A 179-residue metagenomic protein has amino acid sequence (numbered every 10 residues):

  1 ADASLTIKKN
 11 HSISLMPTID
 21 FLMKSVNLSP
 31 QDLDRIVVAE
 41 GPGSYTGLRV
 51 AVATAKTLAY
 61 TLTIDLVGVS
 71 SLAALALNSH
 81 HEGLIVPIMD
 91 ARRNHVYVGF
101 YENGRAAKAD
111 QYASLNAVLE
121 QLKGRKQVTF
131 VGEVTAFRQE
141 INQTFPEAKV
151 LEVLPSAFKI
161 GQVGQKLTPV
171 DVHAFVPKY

Functional and structural regions predicted by a protein language model:
A1-E40, Y112: N-terminal beta-alpha supersecondary unit
T6-P17, Y45-R49, A53, S70 (+1 more regions): Residues at secondary-structure transition points
N10, D65-P155: Surface "functional belts" at beta-alpha junctions
S25-Q31, Y60-V69: Phosphate-handling active-site elements
V26-Q31, L122-K126, T168: Glycine-rich phosphate-binding loop signature in dinucleotide/nucleotide-binding domains
R35-L66: DPxDG-like acidic metal-binding loop motif
K149-Y179: Acyltransferase
